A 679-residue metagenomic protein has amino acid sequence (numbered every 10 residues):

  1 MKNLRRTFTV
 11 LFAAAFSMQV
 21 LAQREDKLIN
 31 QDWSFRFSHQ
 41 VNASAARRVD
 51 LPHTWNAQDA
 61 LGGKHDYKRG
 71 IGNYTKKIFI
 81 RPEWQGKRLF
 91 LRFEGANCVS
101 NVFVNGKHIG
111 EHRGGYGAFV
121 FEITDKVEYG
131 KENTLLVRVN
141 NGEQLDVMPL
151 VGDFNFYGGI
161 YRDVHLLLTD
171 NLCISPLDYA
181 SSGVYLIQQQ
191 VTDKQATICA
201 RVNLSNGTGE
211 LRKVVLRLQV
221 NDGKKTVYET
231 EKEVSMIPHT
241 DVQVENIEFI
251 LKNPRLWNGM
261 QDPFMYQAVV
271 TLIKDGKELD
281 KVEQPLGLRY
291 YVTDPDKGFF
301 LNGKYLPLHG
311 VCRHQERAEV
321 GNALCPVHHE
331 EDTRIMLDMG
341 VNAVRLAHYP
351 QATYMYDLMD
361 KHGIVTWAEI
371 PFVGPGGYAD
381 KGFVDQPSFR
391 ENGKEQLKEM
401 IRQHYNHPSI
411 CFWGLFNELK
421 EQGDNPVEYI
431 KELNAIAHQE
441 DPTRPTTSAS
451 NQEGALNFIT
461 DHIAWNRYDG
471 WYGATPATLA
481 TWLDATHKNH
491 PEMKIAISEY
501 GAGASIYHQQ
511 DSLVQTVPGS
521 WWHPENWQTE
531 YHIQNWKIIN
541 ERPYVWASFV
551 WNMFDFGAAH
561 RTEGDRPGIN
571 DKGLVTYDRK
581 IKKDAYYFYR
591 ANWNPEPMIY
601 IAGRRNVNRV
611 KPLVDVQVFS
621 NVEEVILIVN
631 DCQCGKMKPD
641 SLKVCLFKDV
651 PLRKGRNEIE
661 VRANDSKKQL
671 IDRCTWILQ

Functional and structural regions predicted by a protein language model:
M1-A14, V20-H348, L358, H362-T366 (+7 more regions): Secreted/periplasmic carbohydrate-active enzymes, especially glycoside hydrolases
E330-M336, A343-N592, M598-D615, D640 (+1 more regions): Substrate-binding/catalytic cleft of secreted carbohydrate-active enzymes, primarily glycoside hydrolases
